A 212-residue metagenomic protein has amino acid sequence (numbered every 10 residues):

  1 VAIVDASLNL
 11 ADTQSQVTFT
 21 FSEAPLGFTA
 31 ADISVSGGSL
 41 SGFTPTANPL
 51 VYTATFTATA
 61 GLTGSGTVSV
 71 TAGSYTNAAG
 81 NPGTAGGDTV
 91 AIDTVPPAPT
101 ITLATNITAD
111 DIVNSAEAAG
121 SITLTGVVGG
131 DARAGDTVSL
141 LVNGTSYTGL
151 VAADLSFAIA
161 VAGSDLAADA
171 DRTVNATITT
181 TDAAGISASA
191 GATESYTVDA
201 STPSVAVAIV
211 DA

Functional and structural regions predicted by a protein language model:
V1-L140, G144-D171, A176-T177, D182-I186 (+1 more regions): Non-catalytic beta-sheet/beta-sandwich ligand-binding modules that flank or precede catalytic cores
S187-G191: Extracellular fibronectin type III
